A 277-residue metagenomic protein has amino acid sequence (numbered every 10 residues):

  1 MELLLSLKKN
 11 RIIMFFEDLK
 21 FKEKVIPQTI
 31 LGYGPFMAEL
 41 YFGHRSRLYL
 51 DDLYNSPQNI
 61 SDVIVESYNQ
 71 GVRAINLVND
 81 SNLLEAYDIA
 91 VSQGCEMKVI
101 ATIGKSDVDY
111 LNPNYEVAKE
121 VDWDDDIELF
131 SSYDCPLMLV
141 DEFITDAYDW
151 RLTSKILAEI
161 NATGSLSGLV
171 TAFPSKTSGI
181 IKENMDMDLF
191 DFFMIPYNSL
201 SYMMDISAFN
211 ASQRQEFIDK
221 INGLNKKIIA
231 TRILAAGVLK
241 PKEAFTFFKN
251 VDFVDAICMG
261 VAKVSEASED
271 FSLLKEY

Functional and structural regions predicted by a protein language model:
L4-A90, A244-F247: N-terminal binding-site loop/beta-alpha segment at the start of enzyme catalytic domains that lines or forms
M14-Q28, E85-Q93, D124-S131, T177-D188: Short amphipathic alpha-helices and their capping/turn segments at secondary-structure boundaries
V25, Y68-R73, Y133-D134, D186-L189 (+1 more regions): Short loop/turn motifs at secondary-structure junctions
Q28-F36, I100-G104, P136, D191-N198: Non-cysteine beta-strand/loop elements that form the S-adenosyl-L-methionine
I30, A74-N76, L139, M194 (+1 more regions): Conserved beta-strand positions in the central sheet of alpha/beta enzyme cores
L53-W150: Active-site beta->alpha loop and helix N-cap motifs at the rims of alpha/beta catalytic domains
D107-D109, D141-Y277: Beta/alpha (TIM)-barrel catalytic core signal, keyed to glycine-rich beta->alpha loops juxtaposed to Asp/Glu that bind
